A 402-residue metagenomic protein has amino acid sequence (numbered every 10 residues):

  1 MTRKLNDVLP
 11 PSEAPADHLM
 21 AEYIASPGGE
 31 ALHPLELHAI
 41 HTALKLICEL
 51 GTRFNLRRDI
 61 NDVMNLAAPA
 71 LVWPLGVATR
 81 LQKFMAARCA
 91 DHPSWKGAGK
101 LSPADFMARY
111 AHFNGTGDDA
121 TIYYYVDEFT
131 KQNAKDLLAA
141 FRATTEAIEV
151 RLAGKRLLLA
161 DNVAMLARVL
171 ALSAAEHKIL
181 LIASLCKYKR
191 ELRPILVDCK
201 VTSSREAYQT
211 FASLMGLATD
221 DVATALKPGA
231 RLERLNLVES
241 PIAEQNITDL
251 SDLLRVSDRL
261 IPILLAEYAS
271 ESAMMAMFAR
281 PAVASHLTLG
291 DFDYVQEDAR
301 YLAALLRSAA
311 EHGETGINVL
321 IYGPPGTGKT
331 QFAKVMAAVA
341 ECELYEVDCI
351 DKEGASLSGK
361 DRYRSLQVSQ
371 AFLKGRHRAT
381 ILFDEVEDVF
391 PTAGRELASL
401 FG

Functional and structural regions predicted by a protein language model:
M1-I317, P324, A333-S399: Intrinsically disordered, low-complexity N-terminal extensions of AAA+/P-loop NTPases that precede the structured
K329: Conserved lysine of the Walker
G402: Conserved Walker
